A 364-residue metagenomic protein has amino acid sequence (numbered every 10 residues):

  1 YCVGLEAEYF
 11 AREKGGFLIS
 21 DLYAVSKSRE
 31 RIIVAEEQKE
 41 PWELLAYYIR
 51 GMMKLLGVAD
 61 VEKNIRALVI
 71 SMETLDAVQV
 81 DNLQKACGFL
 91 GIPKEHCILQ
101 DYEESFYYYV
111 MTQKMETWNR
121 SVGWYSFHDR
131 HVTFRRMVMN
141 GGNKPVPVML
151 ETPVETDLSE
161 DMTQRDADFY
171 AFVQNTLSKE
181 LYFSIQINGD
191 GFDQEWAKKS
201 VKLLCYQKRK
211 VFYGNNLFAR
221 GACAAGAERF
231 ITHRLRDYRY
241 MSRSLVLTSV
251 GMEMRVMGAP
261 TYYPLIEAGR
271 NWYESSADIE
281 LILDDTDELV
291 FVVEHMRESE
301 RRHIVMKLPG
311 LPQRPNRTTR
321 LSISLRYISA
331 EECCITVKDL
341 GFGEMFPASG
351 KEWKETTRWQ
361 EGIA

Functional and structural regions predicted by a protein language model:
Y1-C2, G16, Y109-M149, T319-K338: Gly/Thr-rich phosphate-binding beta-strand-loop-beta motif of the actin/hexokinase/Hsp70
Y1-I33, G88, H96-Q100, Q313-A364: Early-domain small/polar-rich strand-loop-helix modules and first-structured segments of the mature chain
Y1-S71, D76, T156-Y170: Conserved phosphate-binding loops in N-terminal lobes of ATP-dependent enzymes of the actin/Hsp70/sugar-kinase
A11-I19, M139-N175, A225, Y273-V290: Glycine-rich phosphate-binding loop plus the immediately following alpha-helix
E43-M111, N215: Active-site neighborhood for divalent-cation/phosphate handling
L68-Q79, V173-K202, K210-N215: Glycine-rich phosphate-binding loops at beta-strand->alpha-helix junctions
I92-W124, L217-R236, P315: Conserved phosphate-binding catalytic cores of ATP/NTP-utilizing and phosphoryl-transfer enzymes
L217, A224-G310, R320: Acidic, glycine/GT-rich loop-and beta-edge segments that sit at the periphery of enzyme/chaperone cores
